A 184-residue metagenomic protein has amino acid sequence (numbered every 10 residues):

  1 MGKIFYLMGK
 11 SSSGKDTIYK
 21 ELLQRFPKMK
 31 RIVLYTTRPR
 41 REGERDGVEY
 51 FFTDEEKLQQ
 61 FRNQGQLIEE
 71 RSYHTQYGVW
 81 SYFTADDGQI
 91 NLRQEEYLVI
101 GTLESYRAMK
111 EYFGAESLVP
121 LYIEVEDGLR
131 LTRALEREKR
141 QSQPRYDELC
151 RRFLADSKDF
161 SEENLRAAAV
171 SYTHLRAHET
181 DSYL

Functional and structural regions predicted by a protein language model:
L7: Hydrophobic anchor at the beta1->P-loop junction of P-loop NTPases
K10: P-loop (Walker A) phosphate-binding loop of NTP-binding proteins
S13: ATP-binding Walker
D16: Walker A/P-loop
M29-R40: Short beta-strand-centered segment that lines the nucleotide-binding/catalytic pocket of NTP-utilizing
R38-Y97, G101-L103: ATP-dependent small-molecule kinase phosphotransfer cores that center on conserved nucleotide phosphate-binding segments
L98-T102, E116-A134: Conserved phosphate-donor/acceptor-positioning beta-strand/loop module used by diverse small-molecule
T173-T180: Conserved small/polar residues in nucleotide/adenosyl-binding loops
